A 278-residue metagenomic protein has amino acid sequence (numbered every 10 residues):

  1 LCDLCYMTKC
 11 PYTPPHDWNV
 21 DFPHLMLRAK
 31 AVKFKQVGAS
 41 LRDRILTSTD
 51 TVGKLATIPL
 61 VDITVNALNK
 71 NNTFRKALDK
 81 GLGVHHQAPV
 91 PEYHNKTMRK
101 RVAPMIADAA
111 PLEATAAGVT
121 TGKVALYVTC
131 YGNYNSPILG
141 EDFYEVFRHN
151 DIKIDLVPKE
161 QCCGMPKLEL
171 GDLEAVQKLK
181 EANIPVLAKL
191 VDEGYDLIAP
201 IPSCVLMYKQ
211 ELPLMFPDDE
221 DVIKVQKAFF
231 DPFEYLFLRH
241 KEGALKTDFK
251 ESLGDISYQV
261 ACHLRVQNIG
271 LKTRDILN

Functional and structural regions predicted by a protein language model:
L1-C2, T13-D17: Ferredoxin-like iron-sulfur electron-transfer modules
C2-C5, P158: Flanking scaffold residues of small Cys/His-coordinated metal-binding clusters
C5, W18-D21: Long, acidic, intrinsically disordered low-complexity segments
C5-Y6, C10, L139: Structured, charged N-terminal subsegments at the starts of enzyme catalytic cores and at intra-chain domain/subunit
M7, P15, Q267: Short functional micro-motifs and their immediate structural scaffolds
K9-T13, L46: Short acidic, glycine/Ser/Thr-rich loop/turn "cap" segments at secondary-structure junctions
V20-N278: Iron-sulfur cluster-binding electron-transfer modules in prokaryotic oxidoreductases
